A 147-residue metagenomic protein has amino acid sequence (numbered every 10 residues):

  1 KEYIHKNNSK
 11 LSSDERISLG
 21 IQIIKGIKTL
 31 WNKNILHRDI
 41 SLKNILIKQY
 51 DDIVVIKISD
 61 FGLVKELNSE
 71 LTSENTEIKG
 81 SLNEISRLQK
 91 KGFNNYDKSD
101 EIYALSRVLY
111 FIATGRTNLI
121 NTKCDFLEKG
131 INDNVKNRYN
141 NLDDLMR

Functional and structural regions predicted by a protein language model:
E2-L11: AlphaC helix of the protein kinase catalytic domain
L19-G20: Activation segment signature within eukaryotic-like protein kinase domains
I23-L30: Conserved hydrophobic alpha-helix
W31-Q49: Catalytic-loop of the protein kinase fold
V55-D60: Pre-DFG segment of protein kinase catalytic domains
F61-D125: C-lobe/activation-segment region of protein kinase-like
C124-L127, L142, M146: Hydrophobic alpha-helical patch in the C-lobe of Hanks-type protein kinase catalytic domains
N132-D144: A conserved short helix/loop substructure at the end of the activation segment of eukaryotic-like protein kinase domains
